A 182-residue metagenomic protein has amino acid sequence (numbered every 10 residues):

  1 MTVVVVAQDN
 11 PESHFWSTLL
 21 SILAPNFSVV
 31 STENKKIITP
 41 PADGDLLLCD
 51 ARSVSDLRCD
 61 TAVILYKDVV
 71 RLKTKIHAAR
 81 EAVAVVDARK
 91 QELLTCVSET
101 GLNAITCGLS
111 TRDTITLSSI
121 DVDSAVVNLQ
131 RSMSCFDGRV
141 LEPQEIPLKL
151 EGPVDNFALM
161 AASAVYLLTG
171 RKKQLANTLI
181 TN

Functional and structural regions predicted by a protein language model:
M1-V85, E92-T100: Phosphate-binding loop of NTP-binding sites
S28-V30, I105, Q174: A local structural micro-motif
S55-D56, T61-V69, R89, I105-T111 (+1 more regions): A signal for specific C-terminal beta-sheet/loop modules enriched in small/flexible residues with GP/PG/PP motifs
A88-L117: Replace "adjacent to P-loop NTPase cores in ATP/GTP-dependent enzymes" with "adjacent to NTP-binding cores
L109-N182: Adenine nucleotide phosphate-binding catalytic loops in nucleotide-utilizing enzymes
